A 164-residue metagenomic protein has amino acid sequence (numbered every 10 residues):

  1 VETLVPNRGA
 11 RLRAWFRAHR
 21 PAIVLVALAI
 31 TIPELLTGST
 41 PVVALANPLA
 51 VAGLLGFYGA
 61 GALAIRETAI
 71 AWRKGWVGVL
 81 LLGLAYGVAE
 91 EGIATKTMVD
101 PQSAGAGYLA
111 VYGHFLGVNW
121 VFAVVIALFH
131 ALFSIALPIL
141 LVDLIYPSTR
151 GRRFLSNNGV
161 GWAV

Functional and structural regions predicted by a protein language model:
V1-W15: Short, Lys/Arg-rich, polar N-terminal cytosolic tail immediately upstream of the first transmembrane signal-anchor
R11, W15, H19, A44-L45 (+2 more regions): N-terminal leader/auxiliary helical segments
A18-P33, W162-V164: Alpha-helical transmembrane segments
R20-V24, A52, V77-L81: Hydrophobic alpha-helical transmembrane segments
A29, P33, G61, Y86 (+1 more regions): Alpha-helical transmembrane segments of multipass membrane proteins
L36-P48: Short, hydrophobic transmembrane alpha-helix segments
A52-E67: Central hydrophobic cores of alpha-helical transmembrane segments in multi-pass inner-membrane proteins across all
K74-L80, A85, A89, I93-A163: Membrane-interface helix-loop-helix junctions at boundaries between adjacent transmembrane segments
